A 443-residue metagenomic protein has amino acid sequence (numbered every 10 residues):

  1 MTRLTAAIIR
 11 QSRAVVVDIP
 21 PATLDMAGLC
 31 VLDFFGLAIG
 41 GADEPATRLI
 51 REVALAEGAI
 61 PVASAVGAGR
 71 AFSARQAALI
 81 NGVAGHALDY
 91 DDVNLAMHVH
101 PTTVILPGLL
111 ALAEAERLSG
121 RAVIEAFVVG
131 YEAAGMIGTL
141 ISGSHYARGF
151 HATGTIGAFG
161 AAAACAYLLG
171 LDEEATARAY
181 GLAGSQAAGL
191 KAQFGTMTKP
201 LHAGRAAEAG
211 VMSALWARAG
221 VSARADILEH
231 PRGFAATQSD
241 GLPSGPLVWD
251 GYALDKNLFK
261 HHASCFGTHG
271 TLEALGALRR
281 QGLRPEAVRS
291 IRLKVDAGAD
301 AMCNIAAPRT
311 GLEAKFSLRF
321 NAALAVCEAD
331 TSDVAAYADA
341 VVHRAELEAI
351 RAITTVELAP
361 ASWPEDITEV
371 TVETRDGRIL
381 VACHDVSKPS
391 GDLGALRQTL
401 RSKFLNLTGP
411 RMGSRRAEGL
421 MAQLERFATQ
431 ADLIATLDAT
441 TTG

Functional and structural regions predicted by a protein language model:
M1-H98, K191, G195-E208, L215-G443: Terminal-appendage/accessory-domain detector
G28, L32, I105, I124-F127 (+2 more regions): Hydrophobic face of alpha-helices
F35, I105-L112, G130-I137, A158-A166 (+3 more regions): Buried hydrophobic packing segments
L79-L95, P101-S119, A133: Function-dense linear segments that define catalytic or interfacial modules in macromolecule-processing proteins
V99-T103, L118-R121, E125-V128, A335-V341 (+1 more regions): Contiguous domain-boundary segments centered on the initiation and propagation of an alpha-helix
E114-R117, R121-M212, D226, P231: Glycine-rich, mobile lid/loop segments that gate access to catalytic sites or pores
